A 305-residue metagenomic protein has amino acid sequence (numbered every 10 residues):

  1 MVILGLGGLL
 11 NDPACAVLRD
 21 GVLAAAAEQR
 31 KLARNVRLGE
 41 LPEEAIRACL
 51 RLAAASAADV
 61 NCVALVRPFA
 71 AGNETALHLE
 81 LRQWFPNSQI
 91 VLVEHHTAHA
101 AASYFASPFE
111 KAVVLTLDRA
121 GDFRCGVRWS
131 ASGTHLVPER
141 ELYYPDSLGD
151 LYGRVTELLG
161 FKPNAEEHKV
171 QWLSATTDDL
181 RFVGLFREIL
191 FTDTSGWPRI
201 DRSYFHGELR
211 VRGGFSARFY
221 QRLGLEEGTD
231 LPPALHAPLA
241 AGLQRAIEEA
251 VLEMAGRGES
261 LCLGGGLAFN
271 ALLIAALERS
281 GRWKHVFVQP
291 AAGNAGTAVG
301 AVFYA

Functional and structural regions predicted by a protein language model:
M1-A305: Short acidic/glycine-rich loops and adjacent helix/strand connectors that line catalytic pockets where negatively
